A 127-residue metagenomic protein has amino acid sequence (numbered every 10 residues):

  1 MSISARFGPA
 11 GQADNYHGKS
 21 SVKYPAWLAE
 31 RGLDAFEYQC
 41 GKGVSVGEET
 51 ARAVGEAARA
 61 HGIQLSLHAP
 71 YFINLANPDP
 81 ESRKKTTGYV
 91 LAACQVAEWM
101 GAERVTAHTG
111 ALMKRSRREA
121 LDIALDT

Functional and structural regions predicted by a protein language model:
M1-C94: N-terminal pre-domain/capping segments
R59, A76-T127: Active-site acidic/histidine proton-transfer and metal-coordination neighborhood in alpha/beta enzyme cores
